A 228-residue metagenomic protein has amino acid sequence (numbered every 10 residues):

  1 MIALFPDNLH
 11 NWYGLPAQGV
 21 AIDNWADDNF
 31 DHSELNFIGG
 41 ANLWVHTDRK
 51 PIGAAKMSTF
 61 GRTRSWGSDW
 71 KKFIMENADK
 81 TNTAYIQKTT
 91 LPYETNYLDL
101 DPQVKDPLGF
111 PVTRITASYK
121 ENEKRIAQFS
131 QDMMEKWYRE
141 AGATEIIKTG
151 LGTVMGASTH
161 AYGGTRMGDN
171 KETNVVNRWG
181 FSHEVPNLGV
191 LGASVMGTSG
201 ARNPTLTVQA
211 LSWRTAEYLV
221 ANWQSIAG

Functional and structural regions predicted by a protein language model:
M1-K80, I86, V220, Q224-G228: Mid-to-C-terminal "cap/lid" subdomains and adjacent gly/pro-rich loops that border and regulate access to redox
I2-N11, A127-F129, G142-T144, G189 (+2 more regions): Noncatalytic linker/hinge segments flanking ATPase motor cores
D7-H10, D27, K50, T89-P92 (+5 more regions): Short, glycine-/Ser/Thr-/acidic-enriched flexible segments
D79-T90, T95, F110-S199, T205: A glycine-rich dinucleotide-binding beta-alpha-beta segment and adjacent secondary-structure elements that constitute
Y97-D101, K105-G109: Loop/helix patches that line or flank the sugar-binding groove of alpha-linked glycan CAZymes
S130-E140, S212-A227: Internal hydrophobic alpha-helix adjacent to the cofactor/substrate pocket in enzyme cavities
T198-L219: A conserved FAD-binding loop/helix module that cradles the flavin
